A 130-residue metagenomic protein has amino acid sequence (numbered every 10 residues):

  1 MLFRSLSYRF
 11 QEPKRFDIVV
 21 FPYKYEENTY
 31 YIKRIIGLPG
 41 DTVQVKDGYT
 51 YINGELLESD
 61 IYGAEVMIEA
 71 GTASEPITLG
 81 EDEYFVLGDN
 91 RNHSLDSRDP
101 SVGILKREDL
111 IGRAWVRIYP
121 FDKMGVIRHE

Functional and structural regions predicted by a protein language model:
F3-E130: Soluble "head" domains of membrane/secretory-pathway proteins
